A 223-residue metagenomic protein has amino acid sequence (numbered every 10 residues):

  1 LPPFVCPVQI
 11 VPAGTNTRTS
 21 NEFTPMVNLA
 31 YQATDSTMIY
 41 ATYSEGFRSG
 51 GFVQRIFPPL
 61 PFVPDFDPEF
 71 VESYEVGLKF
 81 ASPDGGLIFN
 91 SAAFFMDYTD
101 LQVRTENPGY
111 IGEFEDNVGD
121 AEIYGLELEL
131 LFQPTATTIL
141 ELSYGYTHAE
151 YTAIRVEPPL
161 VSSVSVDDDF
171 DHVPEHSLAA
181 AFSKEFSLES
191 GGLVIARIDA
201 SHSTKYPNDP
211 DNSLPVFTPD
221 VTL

Functional and structural regions predicted by a protein language model:
L1-D97, S183: Structural signature of Gram-negative outer-membrane beta-barrels, strongest in the C-terminal barrel of TonB-dependent
L1-R18, G51-D65, V103-D116, Y151-D168 (+1 more regions): Solvent-exposed loop segments that connect transmembrane elements
T15-F23, D67-F70, V118-E122, P134 (+3 more regions): Short sequence motifs at beta-strands and strand-loop junctions characteristic of Gram-negative outer-membrane
F23-L29, F62, E72-V76, F114 (+3 more regions): Hydrophobic, lipid-facing positions within transmembrane beta-strands of outer-membrane proteins
Y43-E45, I56, A93-F95, T105-P108 (+2 more regions): Short, small-residue-rich loop/turn micro-motifs
S82, N107, T135, L188 (+1 more regions): Acidic surface patches and DE-rich sequence motifs
D84-G86, Y110, E189-G192: Short, solvent-exposed loop/turn segments that connect beta-strands within catalytic domains and beta-strand-rich
A92-D97, D116-P210: Gram-negative outer-membrane beta-barrel transporters
